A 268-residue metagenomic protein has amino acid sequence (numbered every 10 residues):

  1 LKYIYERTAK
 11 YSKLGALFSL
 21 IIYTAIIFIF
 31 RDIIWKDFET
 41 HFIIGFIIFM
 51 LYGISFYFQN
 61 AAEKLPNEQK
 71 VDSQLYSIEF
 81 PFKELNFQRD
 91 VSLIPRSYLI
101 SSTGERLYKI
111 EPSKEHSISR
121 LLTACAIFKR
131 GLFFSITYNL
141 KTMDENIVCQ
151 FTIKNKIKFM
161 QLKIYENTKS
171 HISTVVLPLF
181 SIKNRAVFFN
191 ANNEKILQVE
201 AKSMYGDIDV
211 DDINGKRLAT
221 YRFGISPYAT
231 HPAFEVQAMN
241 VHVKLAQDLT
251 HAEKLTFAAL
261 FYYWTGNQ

Functional and structural regions predicted by a protein language model:
L1-I182, M204, F223-Q268: N-terminal targeting and processing segments
K183-N190, E194-V199, M204-D207: A contiguous pocket-lining binding segment that forms or flanks enzyme active sites
K195-I196, K216-A219, W264, Q268: Soluble, non-transmembrane catalytic domains of enzymes that act on hydrophobic metabolites at membranes
